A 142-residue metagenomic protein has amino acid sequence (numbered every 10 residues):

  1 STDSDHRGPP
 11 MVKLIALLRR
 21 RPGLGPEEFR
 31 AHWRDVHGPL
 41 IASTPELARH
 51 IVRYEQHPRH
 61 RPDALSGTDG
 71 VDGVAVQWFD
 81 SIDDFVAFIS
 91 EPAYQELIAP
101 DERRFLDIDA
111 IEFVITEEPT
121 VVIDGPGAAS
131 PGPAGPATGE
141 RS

Functional and structural regions predicted by a protein language model:
H6-S142: Macromolecular interaction modules
